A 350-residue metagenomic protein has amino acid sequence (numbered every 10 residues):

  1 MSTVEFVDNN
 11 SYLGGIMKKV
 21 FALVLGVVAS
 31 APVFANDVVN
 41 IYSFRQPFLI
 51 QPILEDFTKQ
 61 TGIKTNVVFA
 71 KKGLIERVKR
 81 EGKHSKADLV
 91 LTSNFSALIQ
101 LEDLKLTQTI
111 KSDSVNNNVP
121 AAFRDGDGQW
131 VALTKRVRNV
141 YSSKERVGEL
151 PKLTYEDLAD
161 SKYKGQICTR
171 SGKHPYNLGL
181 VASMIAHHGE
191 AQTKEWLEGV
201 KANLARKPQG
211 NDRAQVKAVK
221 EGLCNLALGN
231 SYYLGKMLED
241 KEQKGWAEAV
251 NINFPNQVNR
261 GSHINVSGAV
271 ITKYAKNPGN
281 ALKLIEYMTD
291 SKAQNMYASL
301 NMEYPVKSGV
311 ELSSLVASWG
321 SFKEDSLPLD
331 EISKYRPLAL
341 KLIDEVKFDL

Functional and structural regions predicted by a protein language model:
I16, A31-A35: Sec/Tat signal peptide C-region and signal peptidase I cleavage site
N36-Q100: Early extracytoplasmic/lumenal segment of secretory-pathway proteins
Y42-R45, G126-D127, S142-K144, L150 (+3 more regions): Short beta-strand->loop
S85-V90, Q108-V140, E156, I167-C168: A structural signal for short loop-to-beta-strand junctions that line the ligand-binding cleft of periplasmic/secreted
N139-R146, I264-N277, M296: A bilobed periplasmic-binding-protein/Venus flytrap-type ligand-binding module shared by bacterial periplasmic
G165-K173, Y287-E311: Periplasmic-binding protein-like
S183, H188-F254: Ligand-binding pocket segment of bilobal, Venus flytrap-like solute-binding proteins
S314-L350: Extracellular/periplasmic bilobal clamshell ligand-binding domains
